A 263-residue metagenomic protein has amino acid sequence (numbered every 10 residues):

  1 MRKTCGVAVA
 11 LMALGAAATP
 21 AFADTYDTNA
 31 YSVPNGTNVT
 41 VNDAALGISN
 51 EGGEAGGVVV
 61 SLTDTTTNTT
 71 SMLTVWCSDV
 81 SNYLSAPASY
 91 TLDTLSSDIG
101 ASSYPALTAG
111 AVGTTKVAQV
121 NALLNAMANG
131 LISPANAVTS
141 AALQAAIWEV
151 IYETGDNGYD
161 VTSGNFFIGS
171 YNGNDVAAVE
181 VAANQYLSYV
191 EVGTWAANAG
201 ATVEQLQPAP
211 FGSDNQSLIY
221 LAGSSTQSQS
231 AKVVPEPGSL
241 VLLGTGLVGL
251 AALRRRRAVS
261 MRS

Functional and structural regions predicted by a protein language model:
M1-D24, L218-L253: Short, threonine-centered small-residue motifs that mark membrane-proximal processing/anchoring sites and TM-junction
C5, C77, R262-S263: Generic recognition of cysteine residues
A8, S85-P87, V241, S260: A broad, structure-centric signal for solvent-exposed, well-ordered loop/edge residues that line or flank functional
D24-A231: Short, surface-exposed polybasic-aromatic patches that bind anionic ligands, especially phosphate groups
E149, Y186, L247, R254-R255: Short alpha-helical scaffold segments that flank and stabilize functional sites
G155, L242, R255-A258: Short amphipathic alpha-helical interaction/hinge segments
A251-S263: C-terminal membrane-anchoring or membrane-association module
